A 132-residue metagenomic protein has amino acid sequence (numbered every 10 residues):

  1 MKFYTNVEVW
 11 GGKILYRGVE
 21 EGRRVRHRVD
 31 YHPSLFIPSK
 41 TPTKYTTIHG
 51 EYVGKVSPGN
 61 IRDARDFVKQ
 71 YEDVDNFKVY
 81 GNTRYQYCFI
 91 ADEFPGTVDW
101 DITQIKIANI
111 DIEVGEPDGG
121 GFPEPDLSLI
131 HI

Functional and structural regions predicted by a protein language model:
M1-I130: The two-metal-ion catalytic cores of nucleic-acid processing enzymes
